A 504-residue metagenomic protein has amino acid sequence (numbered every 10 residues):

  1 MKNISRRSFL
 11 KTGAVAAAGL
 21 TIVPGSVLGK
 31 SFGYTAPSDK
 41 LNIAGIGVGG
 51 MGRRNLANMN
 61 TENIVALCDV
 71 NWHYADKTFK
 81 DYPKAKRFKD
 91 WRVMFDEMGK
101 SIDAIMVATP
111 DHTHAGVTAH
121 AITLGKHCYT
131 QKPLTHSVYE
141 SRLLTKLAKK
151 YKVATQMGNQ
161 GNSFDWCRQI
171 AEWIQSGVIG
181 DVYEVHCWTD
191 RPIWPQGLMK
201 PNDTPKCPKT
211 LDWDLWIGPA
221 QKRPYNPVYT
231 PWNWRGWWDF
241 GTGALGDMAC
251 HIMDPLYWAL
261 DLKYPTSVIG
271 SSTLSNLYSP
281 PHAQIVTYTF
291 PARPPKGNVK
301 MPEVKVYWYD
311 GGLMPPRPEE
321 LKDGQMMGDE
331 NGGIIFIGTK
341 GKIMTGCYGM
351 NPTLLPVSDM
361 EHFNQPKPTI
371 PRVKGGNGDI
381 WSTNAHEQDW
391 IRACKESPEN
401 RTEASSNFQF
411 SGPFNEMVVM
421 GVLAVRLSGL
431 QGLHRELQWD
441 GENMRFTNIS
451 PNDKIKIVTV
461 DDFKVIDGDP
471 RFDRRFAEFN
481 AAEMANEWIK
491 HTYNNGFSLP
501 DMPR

Functional and structural regions predicted by a protein language model:
M1-A17: N-terminal secretory signal peptides and thylakoid transit peptides that target proteins across membranes
G13-Y82, G161-F164, L256: N-terminal Rossmann-like dinucleotide-binding module
G47, G52-N55, Y151-M157, G161-G270 (+10 more regions): Predominantly a Rossmann-like dinucleotide-binding segment in NAD(P)-dependent oxidoreductases
R54-L56, N60-T61, C68, W72-A75 (+4 more regions): Glycine-enriched catalytic-core subsegment of oxygenase/oxidase enzymes
K86-D90: Short acidic-hydrophobic, aromatic-tinged amphipathic segments that line or gate anion-handling sites
V93-K100: Short amphipathic alpha-helix with an adjacent loop that forms part of the alpha/beta core around
I105-M106: N-terminal Rossmann-like NAD(P) cofactor-binding module of classical short-chain dehydrogenase/reductase
P110, A115-S163, G177: Beta-strand-loop-alpha-helix segment that lines the small-molecule cofactor/substrate pocket of alpha/beta enzymes
